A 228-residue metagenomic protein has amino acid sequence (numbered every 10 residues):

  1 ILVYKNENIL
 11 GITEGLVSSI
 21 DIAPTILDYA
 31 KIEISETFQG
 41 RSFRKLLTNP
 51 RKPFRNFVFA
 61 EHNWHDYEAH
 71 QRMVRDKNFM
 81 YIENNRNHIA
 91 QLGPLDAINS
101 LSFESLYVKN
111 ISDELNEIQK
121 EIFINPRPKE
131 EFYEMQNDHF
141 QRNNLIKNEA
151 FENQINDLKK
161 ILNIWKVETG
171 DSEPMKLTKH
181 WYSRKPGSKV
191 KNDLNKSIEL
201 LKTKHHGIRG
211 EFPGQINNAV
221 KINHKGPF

Functional and structural regions predicted by a protein language model:
I1-T37, R41-P53, N143: Substrate-binding rim/cap in mid-to-C-terminal beta-strand-loop elements of soluble/periplasmic
L2, S19-I22, D76-M80, G93 (+4 more regions): Short, low-complexity, polar/charged sequence segments that are solvent-exposed and flexible
L2-V3, M73-R75, E134-Q136: Short, well-ordered beta-strand micro-motif
E7-N8, F43, W64-D66, F79-Y81 (+4 more regions): Short, solvent-exposed loop/turn segments at secondary-structure junctions
L10, K31, M73, K77 (+1 more regions): Generic hydrophobic/packing signal
I26-I34, L47-R51, E83, Q136 (+2 more regions): A generic secondary-structure signal for well-formed alpha-helical elements
A30-E131, I208-R209: C-terminal cap/loop subdomain of S1 sulfatases and analogous C-terminal strand-loop tails that border
D113-E130, M135-F228: Long, internal low-complexity/basic segments
